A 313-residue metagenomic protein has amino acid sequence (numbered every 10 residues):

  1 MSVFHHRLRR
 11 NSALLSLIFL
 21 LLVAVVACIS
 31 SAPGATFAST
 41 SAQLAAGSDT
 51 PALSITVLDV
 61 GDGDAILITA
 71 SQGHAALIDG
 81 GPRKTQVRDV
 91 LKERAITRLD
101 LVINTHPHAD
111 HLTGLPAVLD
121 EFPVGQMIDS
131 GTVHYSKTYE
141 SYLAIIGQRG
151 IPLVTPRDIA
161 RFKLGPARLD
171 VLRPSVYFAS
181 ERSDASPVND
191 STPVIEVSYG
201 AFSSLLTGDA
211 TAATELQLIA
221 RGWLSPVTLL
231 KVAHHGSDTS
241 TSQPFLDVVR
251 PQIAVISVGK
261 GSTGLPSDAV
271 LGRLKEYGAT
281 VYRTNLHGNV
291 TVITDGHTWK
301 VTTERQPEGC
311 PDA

Functional and structural regions predicted by a protein language model:
S2-N11, F19-A313: Non-globular, low-confidence helical/coil segments that flank catalytic cores
